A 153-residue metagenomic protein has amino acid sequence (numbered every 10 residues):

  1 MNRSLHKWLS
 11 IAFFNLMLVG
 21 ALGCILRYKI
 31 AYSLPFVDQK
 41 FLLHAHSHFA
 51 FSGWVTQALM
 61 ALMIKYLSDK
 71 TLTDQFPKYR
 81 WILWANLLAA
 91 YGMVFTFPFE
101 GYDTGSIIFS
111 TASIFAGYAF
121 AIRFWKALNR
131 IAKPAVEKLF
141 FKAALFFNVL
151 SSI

Functional and structural regions predicted by a protein language model:
M1-I153: Hydrophobic alpha-helical transmembrane segments of multi-pass integral membrane proteins
